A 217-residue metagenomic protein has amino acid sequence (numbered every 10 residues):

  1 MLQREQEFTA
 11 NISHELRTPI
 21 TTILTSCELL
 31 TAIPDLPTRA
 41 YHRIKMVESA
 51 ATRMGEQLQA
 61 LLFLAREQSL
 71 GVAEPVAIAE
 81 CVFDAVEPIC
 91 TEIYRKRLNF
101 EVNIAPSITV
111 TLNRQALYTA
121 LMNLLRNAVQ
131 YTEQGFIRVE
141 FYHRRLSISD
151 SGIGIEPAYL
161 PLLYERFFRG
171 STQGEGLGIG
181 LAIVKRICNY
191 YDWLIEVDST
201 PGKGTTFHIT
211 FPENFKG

Functional and structural regions predicted by a protein language model:
L36, E67-E74, T109-L112: Conserved micro-motifs of the catalytic ATP-binding
M46-M54: Short alpha-helical segment of the dimerization/phosphotransfer core of two-component systems
Y94, N99-T109, Y142: Conserved catalytic submotifs in the C-terminal HATPase_c
A128-V129: Short helix-loop "hinge" at the ATP-lid/N-box region of the Bergerat-fold HATPase_c
Q134-R145: Short beta-strand/loop element within the Bergerat-fold HATPase_c
I155-F167: Short conserved segment of the HATPase_c
